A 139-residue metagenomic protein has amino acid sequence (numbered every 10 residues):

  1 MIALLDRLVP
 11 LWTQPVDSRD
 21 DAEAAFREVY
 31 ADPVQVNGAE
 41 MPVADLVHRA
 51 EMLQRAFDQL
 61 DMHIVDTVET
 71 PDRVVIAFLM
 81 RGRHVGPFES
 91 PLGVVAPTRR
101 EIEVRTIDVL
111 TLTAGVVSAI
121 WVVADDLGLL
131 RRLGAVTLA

Functional and structural regions predicted by a protein language model:
M1-A139: C-terminal and inter-domain tail/linker signature
